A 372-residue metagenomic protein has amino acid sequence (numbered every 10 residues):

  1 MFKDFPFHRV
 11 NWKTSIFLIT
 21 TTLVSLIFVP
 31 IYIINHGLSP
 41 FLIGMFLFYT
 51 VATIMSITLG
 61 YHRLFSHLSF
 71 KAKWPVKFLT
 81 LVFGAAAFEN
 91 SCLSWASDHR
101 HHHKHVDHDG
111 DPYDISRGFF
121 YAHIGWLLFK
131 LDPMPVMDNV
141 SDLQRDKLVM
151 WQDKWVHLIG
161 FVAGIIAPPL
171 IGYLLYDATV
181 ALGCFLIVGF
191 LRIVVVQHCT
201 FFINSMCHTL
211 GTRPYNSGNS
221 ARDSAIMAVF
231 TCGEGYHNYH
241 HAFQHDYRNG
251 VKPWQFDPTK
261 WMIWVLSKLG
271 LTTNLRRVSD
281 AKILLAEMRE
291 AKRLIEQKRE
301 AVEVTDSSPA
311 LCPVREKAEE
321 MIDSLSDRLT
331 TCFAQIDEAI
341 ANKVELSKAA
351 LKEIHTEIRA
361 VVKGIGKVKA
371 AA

Functional and structural regions predicted by a protein language model:
M1-F201, Y247-A372: Non-catalytic, topology-defining segments of multipass membrane proteins
F70, M206-L210: Juxtamembrane helix-loop transition segments at the membrane interface in multi-pass membrane proteins
L143-L148, L210-Y236, A242: Active-site-proximal inter-transmembrane loops
